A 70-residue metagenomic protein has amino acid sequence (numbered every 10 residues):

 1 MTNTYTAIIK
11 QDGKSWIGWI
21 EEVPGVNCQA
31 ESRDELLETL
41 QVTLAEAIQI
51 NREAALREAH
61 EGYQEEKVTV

Functional and structural regions predicted by a protein language model:
M1-I8, E35-V70: Short, charged, surface-exposed hinge/linker loops at domain edges that act as mobile lids or interdomain connectors
Y5, W16, V26-C28: Structural detector for hydrophobic anchor residues on beta-strands
I9-E21: Short aromatic-glycine-(Arg/Gly/Cys) micro-motifs in beta-strand/loop hairpins
K14, V23-P24, K67-V68: Intrinsically disordered, low-complexity regions of eukaryotic proteins
E21, A30, R52-A54: N-terminal regions of proteins, emphasizing targeting and processing segments when present
E22-G25, G62: Residue-level preference for alpha-helix termini and adjacent loops
P24-D34: A short, exposed loop/beta-hairpin motif centered on an aromatic-Gly-Thr core
